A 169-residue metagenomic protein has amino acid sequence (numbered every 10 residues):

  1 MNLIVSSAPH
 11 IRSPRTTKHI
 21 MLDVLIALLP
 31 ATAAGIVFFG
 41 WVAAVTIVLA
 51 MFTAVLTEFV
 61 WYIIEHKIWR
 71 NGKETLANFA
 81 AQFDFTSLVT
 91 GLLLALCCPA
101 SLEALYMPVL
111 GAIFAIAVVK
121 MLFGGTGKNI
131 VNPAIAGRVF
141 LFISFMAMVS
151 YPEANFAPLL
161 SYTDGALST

Functional and structural regions predicted by a protein language model:
M1-F59: N-terminal signal-anchor module of multipass membrane proteins
I4, S13-A27, S101-L102, Y106-M107 (+2 more regions): Signature of multi-pass transmembrane helix bundles
I11-M21, Y62-F83, P99-E103: Short, amphipathic, aromatic/basic-enriched membrane-interface segments that mark the entry/exit of transmembrane
D23-A31, T46-E58, S87-A95, P99 (+4 more regions): Alpha-helical transmembrane segments in multi-pass membrane proteins
A33-V45, C98-L105, A147-F156: Helix-coil boundary and interhelical linker segments in multi-pass alpha-helical membrane proteins
L56-G72, I116-K128: C-terminal ends of transmembrane helices
K73-V89, P108-L110, K128-V139: Cytoplasmic-side transmembrane-helix entry/capping segments in multi-pass membrane proteins
P133-T169: Long hydrophobic alpha-helical segments that form multi-pass transmembrane helix bundles in integral membrane proteins
